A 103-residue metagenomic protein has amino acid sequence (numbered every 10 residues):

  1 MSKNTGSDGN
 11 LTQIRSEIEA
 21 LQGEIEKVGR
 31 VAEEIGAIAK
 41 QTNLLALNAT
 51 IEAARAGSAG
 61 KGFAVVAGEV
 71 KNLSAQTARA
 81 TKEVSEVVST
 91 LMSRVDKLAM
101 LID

Functional and structural regions predicted by a protein language model:
M1-S16, A99-D103: N-terminal membrane-sensor/transducer module of prokaryotic signaling receptors
S16-Q41, E52-M100: Parallel, heptad-repeat alpha-helical coiled-coil signal-transduction segments
L44: Conserved protein kinase catalytic-loop anchor
